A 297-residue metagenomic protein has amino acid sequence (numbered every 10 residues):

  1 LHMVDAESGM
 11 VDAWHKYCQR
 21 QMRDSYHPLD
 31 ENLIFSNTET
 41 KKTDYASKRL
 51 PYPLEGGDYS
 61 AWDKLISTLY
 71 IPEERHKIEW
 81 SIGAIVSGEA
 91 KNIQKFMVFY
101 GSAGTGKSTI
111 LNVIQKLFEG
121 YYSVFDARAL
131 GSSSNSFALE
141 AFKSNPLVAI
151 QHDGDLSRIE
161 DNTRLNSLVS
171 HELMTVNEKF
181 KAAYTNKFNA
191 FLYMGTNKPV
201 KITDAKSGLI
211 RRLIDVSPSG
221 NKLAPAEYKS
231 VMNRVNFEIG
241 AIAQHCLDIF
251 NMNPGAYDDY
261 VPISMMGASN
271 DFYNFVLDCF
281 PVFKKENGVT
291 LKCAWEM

Functional and structural regions predicted by a protein language model:
H2-T105, T109-M297: Feature primarily recognizes SF3-like P-loop helicase cores of small DNA viruses
